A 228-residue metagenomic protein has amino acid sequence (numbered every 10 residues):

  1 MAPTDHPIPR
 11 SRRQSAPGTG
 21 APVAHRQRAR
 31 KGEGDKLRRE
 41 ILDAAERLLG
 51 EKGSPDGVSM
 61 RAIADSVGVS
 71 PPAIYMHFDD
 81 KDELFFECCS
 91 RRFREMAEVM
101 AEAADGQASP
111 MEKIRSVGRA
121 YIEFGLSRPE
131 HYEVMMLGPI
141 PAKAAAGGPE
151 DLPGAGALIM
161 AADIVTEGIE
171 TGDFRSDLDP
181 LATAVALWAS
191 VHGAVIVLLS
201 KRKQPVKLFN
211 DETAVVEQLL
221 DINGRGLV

Functional and structural regions predicted by a protein language model:
M1-H25, I159, D163-T171, I196 (+1 more regions): C-terminal peripheral helix-coil segments that are non-catalytic and often amphipathic
R28, G32, K36, D79 (+8 more regions): Residues at secondary-structure transition points
K36, E40-R47, S66, E83-A103 (+7 more regions): Alpha-helical structural segments
E40, E51-E83, E87: Helix-turn-helix
L49, R92, M96, M100 (+4 more regions): Hydrophobic recognition helices of helix-based DNA-binding modules
K52, A103-P110, R128: Short coil/turn helix-boundary motifs
Y132-E133, L137, K143-D151, A155-L158 (+1 more regions): Hydrophobic/aromatic-rich alpha-helical bundle segments in the mid-to-C-terminal region
